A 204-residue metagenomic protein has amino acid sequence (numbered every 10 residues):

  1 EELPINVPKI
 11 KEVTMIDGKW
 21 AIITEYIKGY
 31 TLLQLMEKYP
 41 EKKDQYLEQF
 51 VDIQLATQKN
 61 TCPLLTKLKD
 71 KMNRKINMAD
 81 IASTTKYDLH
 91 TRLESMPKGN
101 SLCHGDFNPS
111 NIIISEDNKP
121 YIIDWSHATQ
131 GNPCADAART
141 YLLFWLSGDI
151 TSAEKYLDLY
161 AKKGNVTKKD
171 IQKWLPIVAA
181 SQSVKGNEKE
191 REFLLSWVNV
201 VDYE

Functional and structural regions predicted by a protein language model:
E1, Q54, Q58-T61, P97 (+2 more regions): Protein kinase-like catalytic domain
E1-T57: A conserved alpha-helical element in kinase catalytic cores
T31, I112, Q130-N132: Conserved protein kinase catalytic core
K59-G105, I113-E116, Y121, S196 (+1 more regions): An alpha-helical support segment within catalytic cores of ATP-dependent transferases
D124-A128: Activation of the activation-loop gatekeeper triad in protein kinase-fold domains
R139-E204: Helix-rich C-terminal or lid/interface subdomains of diverse kinases
